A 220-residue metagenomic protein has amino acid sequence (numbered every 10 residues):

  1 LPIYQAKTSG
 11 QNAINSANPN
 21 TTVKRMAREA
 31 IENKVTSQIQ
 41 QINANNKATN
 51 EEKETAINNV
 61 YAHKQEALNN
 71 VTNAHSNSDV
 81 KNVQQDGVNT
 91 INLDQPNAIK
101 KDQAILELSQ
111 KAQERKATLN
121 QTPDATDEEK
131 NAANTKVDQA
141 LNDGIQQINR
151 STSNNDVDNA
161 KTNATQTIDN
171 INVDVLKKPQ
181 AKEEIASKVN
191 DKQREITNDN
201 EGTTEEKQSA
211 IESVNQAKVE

Functional and structural regions predicted by a protein language model:
L1-E220: Amphipathic alpha-helical assembly segments used for oligomerization, scaffolding, or translocation
